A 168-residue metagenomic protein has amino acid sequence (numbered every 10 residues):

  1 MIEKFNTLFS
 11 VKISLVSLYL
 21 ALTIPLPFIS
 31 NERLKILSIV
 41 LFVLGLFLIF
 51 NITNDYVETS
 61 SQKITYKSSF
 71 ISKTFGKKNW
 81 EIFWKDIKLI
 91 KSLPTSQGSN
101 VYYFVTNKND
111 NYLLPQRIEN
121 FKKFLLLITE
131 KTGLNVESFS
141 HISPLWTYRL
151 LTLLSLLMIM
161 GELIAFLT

Functional and structural regions predicted by a protein language model:
M1-S30, N109-D110, L134-I159: N-terminal membrane-targeting/pre-transmembrane regions
V11-S14, P27-F42, L167-T168: Hydrophobic alpha-helical transmembrane segments
I24-P25, L48, L163: Hydrophobic membrane-targeting signal helices
L41-L44, D110: Alpha-helical transmembrane segments
L44-E81: Conserved beta-hairpin
Y66-F124: Non-transmembrane, membrane-adjacent beta-strand/coil modules in membrane-associated proteins and peripheral
Q116-P144: Juxtamembrane amphipathic/hinge helix adjacent to a transmembrane helix
M158-T168: Juxtamembrane boundary at the C-terminal end of a transmembrane helix
